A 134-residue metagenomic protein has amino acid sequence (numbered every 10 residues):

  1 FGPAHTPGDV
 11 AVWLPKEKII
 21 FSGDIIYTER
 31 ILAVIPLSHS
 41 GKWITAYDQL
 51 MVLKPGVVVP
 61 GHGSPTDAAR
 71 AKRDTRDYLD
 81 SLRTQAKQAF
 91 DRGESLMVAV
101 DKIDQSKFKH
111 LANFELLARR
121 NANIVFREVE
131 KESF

Functional and structural regions predicted by a protein language model:
F1-S81, Q85: Metallo-beta-lactamase
V52-K54, P65-F134: Accessory terminal helices/loops
